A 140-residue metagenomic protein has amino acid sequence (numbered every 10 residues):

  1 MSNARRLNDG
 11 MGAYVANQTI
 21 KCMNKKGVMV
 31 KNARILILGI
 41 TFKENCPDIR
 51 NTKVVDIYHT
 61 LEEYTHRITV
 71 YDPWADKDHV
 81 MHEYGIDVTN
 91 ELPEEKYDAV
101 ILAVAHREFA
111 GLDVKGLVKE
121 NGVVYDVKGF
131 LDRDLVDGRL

Functional and structural regions predicted by a protein language model:
M1-L140: Structural/interface elements that position substrates and couple domains in central-metabolism enzymes
